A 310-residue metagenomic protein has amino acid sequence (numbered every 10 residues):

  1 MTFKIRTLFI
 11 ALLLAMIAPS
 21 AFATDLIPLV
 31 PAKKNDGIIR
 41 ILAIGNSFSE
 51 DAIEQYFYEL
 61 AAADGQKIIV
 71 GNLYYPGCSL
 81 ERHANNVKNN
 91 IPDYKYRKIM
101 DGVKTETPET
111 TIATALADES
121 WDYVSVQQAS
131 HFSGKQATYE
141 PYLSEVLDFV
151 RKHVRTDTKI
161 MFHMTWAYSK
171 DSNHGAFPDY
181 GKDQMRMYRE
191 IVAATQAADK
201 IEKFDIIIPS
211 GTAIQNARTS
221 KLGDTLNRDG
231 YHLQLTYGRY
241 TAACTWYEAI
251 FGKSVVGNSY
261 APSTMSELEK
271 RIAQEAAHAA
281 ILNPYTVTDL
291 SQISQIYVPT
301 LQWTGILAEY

Functional and structural regions predicted by a protein language model:
M1-F9: Bacterial N-terminal signal peptides that target proteins for export
I10-S20: Bacterial N-terminal signal peptides
T24-A63, A261, L282-T288, Q292 (+1 more regions): N-terminal module-boundary/linker segments of secreted carbohydrate-active enzymes
D36-I38, K67, W121, D157: A general structural motif
D51-E140: Conserved SGNH/GDSL esterase-like catalytic core that processes O-acyl groups on lipids and polysaccharides
E109-T236, E248: Alpha-helical cap/lid subdomain in secreted, periplasmic, or secretory-pathway luminal O-acyl-processing enzymes
L226, G230-L233, Y237-Y310: Conserved catalytic region of serine esterases and O-acyltransferases that act on ester linkages in lipids
